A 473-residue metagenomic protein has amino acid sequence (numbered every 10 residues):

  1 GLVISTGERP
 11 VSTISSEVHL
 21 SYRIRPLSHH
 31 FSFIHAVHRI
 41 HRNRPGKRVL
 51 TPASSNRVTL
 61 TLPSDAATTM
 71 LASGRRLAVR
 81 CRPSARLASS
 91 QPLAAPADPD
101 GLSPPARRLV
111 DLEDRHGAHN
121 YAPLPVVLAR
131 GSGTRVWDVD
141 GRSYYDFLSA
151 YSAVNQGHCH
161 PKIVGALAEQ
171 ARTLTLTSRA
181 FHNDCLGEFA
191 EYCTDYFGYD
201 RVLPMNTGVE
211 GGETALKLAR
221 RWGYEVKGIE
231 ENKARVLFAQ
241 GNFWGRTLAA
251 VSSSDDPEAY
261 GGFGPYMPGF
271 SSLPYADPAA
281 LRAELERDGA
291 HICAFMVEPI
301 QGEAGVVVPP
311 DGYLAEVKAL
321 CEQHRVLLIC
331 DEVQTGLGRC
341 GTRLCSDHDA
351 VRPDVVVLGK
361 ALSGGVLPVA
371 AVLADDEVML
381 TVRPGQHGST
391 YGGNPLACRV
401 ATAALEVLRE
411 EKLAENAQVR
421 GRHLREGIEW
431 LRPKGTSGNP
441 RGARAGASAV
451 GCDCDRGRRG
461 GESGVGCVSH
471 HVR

Functional and structural regions predicted by a protein language model:
G1-L2, V11-S12, I40: Ser/Thr/Pro/Gly-rich low-complexity, intrinsically disordered segments
S5, R9-S16, S21-R23, S28 (+3 more regions): Low-acidity, Ser/Thr- and Arg-rich intrinsically disordered low-complexity segments
R23, R39-R42: Compositionally biased, intrinsically disordered low-complexity segments enriched in Pro/Arg/Gln/His
S32-I34: Intrinsically disordered, low-complexity terminal segments enriched in Ser/Thr
V37, A53-A94: N-terminal mitochondrial targeting presequence
A88-R473: Conserved N-terminal phosphate-binding loop of PLP-dependent enzymes in the Aspartate aminotransferase
